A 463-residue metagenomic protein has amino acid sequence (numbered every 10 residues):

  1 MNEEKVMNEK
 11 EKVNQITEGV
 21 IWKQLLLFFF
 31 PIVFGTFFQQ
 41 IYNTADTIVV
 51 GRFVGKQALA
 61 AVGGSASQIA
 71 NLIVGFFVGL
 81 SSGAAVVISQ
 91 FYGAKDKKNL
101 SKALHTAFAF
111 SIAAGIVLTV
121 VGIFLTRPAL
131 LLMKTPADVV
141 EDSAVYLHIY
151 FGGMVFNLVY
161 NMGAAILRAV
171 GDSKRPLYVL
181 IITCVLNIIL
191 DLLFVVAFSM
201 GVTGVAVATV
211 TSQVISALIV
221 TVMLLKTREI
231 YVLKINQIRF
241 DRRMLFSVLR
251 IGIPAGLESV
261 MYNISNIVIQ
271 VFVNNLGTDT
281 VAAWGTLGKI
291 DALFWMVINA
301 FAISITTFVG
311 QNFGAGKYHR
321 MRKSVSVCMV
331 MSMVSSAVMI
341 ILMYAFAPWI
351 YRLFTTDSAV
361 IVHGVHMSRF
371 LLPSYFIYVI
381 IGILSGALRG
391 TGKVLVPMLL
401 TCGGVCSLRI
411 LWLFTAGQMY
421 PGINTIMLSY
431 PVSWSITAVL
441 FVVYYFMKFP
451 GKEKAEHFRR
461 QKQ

Functional and structural regions predicted by a protein language model:
M1-F29, I88-G153, A197-I253, V309-S374 (+1 more regions): Short alpha-helical transmembrane segments in multi-pass integral membrane proteins
E18, W22-I41, A45, I69-F76 (+8 more regions): Residue-level signal for short hydrophobic patches within transmembrane helices of multi-pass membrane transporters
L27-D46, I149, Y160, T183 (+5 more regions): Transmembrane helical elements of multi-pass membrane transporters/channels
F37, I41-A60, L130-A137, L193-V202 (+4 more regions): Helix-terminus/linker motif at the lipid-water interface of multi-pass membrane proteins
V54-Q68, S143, L147, A206 (+3 more regions): Small-residue hotspots at the loop-to-helix junctions and early N-terminal turns of transmembrane alpha-helices
L59-V120, N157-P176, A283-A347, Y378-T401: Small-residue-rich hydrophobic transmembrane alpha-helices
N71, N187-D191, A217-T221, L293-M296 (+3 more regions): Hydrophobic transmembrane alpha-helices of multi-pass small-molecule transporters
S81, I149-R168, P176-C184, V205-V220 (+4 more regions): Short runs within selected transmembrane alpha-helices of multi-pass transporters and secretion channels
